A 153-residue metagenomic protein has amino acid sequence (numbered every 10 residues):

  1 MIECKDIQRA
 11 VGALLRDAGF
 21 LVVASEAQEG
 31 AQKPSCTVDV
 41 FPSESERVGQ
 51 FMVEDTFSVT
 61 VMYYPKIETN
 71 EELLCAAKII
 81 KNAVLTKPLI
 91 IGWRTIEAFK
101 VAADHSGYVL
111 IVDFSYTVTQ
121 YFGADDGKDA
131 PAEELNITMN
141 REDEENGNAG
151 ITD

Functional and structural regions predicted by a protein language model:
M1-V23, P42-D153: Charged, amphipathic alpha-helical segments and their flanking helix caps
V23-K33: Short acidic low-complexity segments
K33-P42: A short, hydrophobic beta-strand-centered structural micro-motif
